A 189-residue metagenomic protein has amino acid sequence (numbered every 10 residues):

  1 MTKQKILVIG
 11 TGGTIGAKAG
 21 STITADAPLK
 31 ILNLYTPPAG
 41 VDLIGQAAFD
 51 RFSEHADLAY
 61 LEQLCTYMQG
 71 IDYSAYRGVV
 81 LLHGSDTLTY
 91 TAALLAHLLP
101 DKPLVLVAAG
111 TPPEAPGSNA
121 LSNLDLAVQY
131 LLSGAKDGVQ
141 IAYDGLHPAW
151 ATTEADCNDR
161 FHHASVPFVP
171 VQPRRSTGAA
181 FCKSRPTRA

Functional and structural regions predicted by a protein language model:
T2-A189: Active-site histidine-anchored catalytic micro-motif
